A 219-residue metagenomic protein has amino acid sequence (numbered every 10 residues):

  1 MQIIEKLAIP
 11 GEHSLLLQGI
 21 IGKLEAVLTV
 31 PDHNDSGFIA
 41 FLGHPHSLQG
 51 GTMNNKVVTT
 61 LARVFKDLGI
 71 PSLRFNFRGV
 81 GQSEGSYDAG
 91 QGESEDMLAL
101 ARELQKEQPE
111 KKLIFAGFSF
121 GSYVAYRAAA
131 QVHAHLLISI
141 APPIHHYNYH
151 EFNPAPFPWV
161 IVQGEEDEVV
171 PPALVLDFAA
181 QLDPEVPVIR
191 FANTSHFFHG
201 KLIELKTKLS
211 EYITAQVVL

Functional and structural regions predicted by a protein language model:
M1-D35: N-terminal cap/lid segment of alpha/beta-hydrolase-fold proteins
H33-N76: Short, surface-exposed "cap/lid" segments of acyl-processing enzymes
Y87-E107: Alpha/beta-hydrolase active-site loop
G117-A125: Gly/Ala-rich beta-loop-alpha elbow adjacent to hydrolase catalytic centers
A155, W159-Q163, D167: Short beta-strand/loop motif that positions the catalytic acidic residue of the alpha/beta-hydrolase fold
E165-V170, H196-F197: Acidic catalytic loop of the alpha/beta-hydrolase fold
P171-A180: Short alpha-helix in the alpha/beta-hydrolase fold that links the catalytic acid
T194-K206: Catalytic histidine-centered segment of alpha/beta-hydrolase-like enzymes
